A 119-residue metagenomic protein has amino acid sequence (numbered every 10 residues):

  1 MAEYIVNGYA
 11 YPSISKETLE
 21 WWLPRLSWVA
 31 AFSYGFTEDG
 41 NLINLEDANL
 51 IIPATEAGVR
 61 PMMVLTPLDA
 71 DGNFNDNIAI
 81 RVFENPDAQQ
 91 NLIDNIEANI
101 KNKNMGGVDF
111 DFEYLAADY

Functional and structural regions predicted by a protein language model:
A2-S13, E17-R25, G35-Y119: Chitinase-like catalytic core of GlcNAc-active glycosidases
